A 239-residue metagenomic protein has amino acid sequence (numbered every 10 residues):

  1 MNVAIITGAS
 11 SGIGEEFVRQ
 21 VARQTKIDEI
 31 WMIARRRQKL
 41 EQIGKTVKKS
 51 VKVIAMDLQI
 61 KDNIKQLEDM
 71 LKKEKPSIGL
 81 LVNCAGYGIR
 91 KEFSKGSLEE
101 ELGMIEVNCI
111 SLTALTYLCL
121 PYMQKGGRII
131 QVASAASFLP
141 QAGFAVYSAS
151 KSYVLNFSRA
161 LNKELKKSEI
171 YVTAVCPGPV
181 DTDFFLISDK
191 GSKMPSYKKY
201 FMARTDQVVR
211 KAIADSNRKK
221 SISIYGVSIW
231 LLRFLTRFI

Functional and structural regions predicted by a protein language model:
S10-S11: Conserved glycine-rich cofactor-binding loop
A22, K26-Q42: Conserved glycine-rich Rossmann-like NAD(P)H-binding loop of the short-chain dehydrogenase/reductase
C84-I89: Conserved NAD(P)H cofactor-binding loop of Rossmann-fold oxidoreductase domains
E92-L102: Substrate-binding pocket helix/loop in short-chain dehydrogenase/reductase
T116, S150: Active-site helix of classical SDR
S134: Residue(s) in the substrate-gating loop at a strand-loop-helix junction that position the organic substrate next
A174, P195-R233: C-terminal helical subdomain
